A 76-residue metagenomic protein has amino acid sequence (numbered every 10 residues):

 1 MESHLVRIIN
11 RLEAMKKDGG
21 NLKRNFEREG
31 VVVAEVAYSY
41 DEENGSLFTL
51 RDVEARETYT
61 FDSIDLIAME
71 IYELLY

Functional and structural regions predicted by a protein language model:
M1-V31, V53, E57: Negatively charged, low-complexity tracts enriched in Asp/Glu with abundant Ser/Thr
E2, I9, N44-L47, S63 (+1 more regions): Generic N-terminal initiation segments characterized by hydrophobic and/or small/turn-forming residues
G20-R24, A55-Y76: Charged low-complexity stretches with an acidic bias
R24-R28, E35-D41, E70: Functionally constrained cores in energy, signaling, and assembly domains
G30, E42-N44, D52, S63-D65 (+1 more regions): Generic alpha-helical secondary structure signal
E35-A55: Short aromatic-glycine-(Arg/Gly/Cys) micro-motifs in beta-strand/loop hairpins
